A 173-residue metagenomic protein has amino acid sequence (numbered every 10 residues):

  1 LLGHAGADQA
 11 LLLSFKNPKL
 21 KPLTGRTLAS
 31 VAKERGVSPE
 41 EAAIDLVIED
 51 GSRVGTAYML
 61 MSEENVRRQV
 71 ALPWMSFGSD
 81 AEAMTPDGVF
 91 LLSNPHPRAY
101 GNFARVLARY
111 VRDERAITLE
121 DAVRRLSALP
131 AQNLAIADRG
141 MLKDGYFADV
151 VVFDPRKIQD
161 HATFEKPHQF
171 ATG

Functional and structural regions predicted by a protein language model:
L1-R115: Active-site neighborhoods of metal-dependent hydrolases
A7, L28, L72-S76, R139 (+2 more regions): Active-site lining segments that contact anionic ligands and/or coordinate catalytic metals
F15-P18, P73, D87, A137-R139 (+3 more regions): Surface-exposed loop/turn and secondary-structure junction residues enriched for glycine/proline
R53-M61, N65-V66, E114-R124, A131-F170: Acidic, glycine-enriched loop/beta-strand segments at the rims of small-molecule binding/catalytic pockets
H96-G101, P167-G173: Flexible glycine/proline-rich, aromatic-decorated loop/lid segments
R105-A108, R124, A128: Internal, well-ordered alpha-helical scaffold/interface segments that support domain packing or protein-protein contacts
